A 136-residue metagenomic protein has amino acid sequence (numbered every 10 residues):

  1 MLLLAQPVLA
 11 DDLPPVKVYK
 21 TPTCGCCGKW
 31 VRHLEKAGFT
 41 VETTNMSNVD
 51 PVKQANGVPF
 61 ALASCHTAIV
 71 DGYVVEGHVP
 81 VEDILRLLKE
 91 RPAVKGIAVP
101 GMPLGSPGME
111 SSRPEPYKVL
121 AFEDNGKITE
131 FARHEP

Functional and structural regions predicted by a protein language model:
M1-L3: Bacterial N-terminal signal peptides
A5-P7: N-terminal signal peptide c-region/cleavage motif recognized by signal peptidases
D11-A37: Local sequence-structure signature of Cys/Sec-based thiol-disulfide redox active-site neighborhoods
K17, E42-N45, P51, E90 (+1 more regions): Preference for short coil/turn "hinge" residues that link or interrupt alpha-helices
Y19-T21, T44-S47, H78, P100-M102: Active-site-proximal beta-strand/loop segments in catalytic clefts of secreted hydrolases
K29-G77: N-terminal, post-signal-peptide region of Sec/Tat-exported proteins
A55, A61-P136: Thiol/selenol-based redox catalytic cores and closely related redox-interacting motifs
